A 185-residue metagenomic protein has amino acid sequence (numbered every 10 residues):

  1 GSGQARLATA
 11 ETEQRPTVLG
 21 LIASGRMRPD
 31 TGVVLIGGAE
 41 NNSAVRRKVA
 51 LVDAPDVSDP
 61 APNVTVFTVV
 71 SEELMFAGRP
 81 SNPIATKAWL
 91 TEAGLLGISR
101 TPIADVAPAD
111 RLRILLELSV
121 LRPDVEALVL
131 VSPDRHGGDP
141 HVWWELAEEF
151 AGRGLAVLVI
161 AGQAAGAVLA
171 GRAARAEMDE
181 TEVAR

Functional and structural regions predicted by a protein language model:
G1-A10: Pre-Walker A (P-loop) beta-loop-beta motif of ABC nucleotide-binding domains
G1-S2, V120-R122: Phosphate-binding P-loop
S2, A85, E149, A164-R185: Actinobacteria-biased recognition of intrinsically disordered, low-complexity terminal regions
A10-F76: ABC ATPase nucleotide-binding domain signature region
E13-R15, D56-P60, P133-D139, A164-G166: Short acidic, S/G/P-rich loop/turn micro-motifs used as interaction or catalytic elements
A54-I114, D124: ABC-family P-loop ATPase nucleotide-binding domains
I114-L121, E148: Short alpha-helix immediately C-terminal to the ABC signature
P123-E126, R135-V168: Conserved catalytic loops of ABC-family nucleotide-binding domains
